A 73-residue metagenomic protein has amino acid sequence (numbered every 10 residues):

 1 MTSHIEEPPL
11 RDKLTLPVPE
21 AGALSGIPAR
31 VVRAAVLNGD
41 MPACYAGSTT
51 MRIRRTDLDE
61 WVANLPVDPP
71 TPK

Functional and structural regions predicted by a protein language model:
T2, L58-K73: A short, Lys/Arg-enriched interface patch at domain edges and termini
T2-A34, N64: Polyanion-binding surface elements
S3, K13, G47-S48, R54 (+1 more regions): A detector of low-complexity, intrinsically disordered, Ser/Thr/Gly/Pro/Ala-rich segments
P8, I53-R55: Short linear motifs centered on Gly/Pro in flexible linkers and helix caps
G22, S48, T71-K73: N-terminal processing/targeting junctions
L24-R52: Major-groove DNA-recognition helix of helix-turn-helix-type DNA-binding domains
